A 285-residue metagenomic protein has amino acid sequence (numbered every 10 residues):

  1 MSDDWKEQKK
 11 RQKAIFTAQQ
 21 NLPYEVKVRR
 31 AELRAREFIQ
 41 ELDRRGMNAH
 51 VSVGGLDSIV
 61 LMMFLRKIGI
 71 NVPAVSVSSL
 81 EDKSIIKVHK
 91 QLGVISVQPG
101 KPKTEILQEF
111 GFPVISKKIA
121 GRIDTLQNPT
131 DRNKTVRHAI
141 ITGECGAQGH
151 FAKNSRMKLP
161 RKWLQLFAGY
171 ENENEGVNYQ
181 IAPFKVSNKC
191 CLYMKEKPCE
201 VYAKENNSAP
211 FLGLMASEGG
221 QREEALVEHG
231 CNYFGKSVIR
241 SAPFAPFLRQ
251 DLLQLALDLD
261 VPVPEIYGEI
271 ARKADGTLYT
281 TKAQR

Functional and structural regions predicted by a protein language model:
S2-D251, A256-D258: ATP-dependent adenylation/nucleotidyltransferase module used to activate substrates
P243-R285: Mid-to-C-terminal catalytic subdomains of enzymes that bind/position adenosyl phosphate moieties or nucleic-acid
